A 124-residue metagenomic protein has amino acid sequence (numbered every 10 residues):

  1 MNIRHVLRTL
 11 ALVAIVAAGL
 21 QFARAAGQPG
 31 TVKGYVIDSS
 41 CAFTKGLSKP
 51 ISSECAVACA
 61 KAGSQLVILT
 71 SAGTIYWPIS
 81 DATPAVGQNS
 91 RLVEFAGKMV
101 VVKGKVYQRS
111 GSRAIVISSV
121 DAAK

Functional and structural regions predicted by a protein language model:
M1-A11, A18: Bacterial N-terminal signal peptides that target proteins for export
L12-I15, P29: Residue-level detector of alpha-helix boundary/anchor positions
Q21-K124: OB-fold and OB-like single-stranded nucleic-acid-recognition modules and their adjacent interaction interfaces
